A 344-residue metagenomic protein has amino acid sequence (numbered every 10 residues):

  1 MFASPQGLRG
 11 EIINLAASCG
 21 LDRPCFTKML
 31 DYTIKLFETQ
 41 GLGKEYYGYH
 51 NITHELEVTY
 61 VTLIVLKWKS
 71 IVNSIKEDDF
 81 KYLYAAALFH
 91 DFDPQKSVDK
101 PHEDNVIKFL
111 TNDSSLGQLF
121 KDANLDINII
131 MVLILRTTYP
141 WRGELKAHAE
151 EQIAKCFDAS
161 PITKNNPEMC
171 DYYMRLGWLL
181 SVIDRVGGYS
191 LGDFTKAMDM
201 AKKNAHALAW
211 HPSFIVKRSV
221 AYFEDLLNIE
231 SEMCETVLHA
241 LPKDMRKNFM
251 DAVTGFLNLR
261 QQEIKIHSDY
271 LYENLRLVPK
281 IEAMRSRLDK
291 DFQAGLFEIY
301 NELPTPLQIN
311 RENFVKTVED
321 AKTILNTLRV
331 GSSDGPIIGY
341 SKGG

Functional and structural regions predicted by a protein language model:
M1-A17, Y49, T53, E57 (+5 more regions): Divalent metal-dependent phosphate-bond-processing catalytic cores, especially two-metal-ion Mg2+/Mn2+ enzymes that act
G20-L42: Short alpha-helical hairpin
C25, I71-A85, G117-A147, Y173: Acidic/histidine metal-binding catalytic segments
L30-F37, L83-A87, I130-T138, G177-I183: Short alpha-helical scaffolding segments that buttress acidic/His motifs in well-ordered protein cores
F37-G48, A87-D91: Glycine-/proline-rich flexible loop or hinge segments
E45-G48, T53, S115, L119 (+1 more regions): Cation-handling catalytic/transport regions enriched in His/Asp/Glu
E57-V65, P101-L119: An active-site-proximal "capping" alpha-helix that borders the catalytic cofactor pocket
